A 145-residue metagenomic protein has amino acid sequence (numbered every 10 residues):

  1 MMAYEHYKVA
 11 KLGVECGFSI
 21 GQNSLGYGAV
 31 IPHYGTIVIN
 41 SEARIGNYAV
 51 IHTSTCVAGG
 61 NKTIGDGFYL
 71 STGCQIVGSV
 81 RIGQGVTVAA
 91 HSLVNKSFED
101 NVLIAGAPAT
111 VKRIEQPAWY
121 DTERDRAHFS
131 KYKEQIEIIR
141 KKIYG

Functional and structural regions predicted by a protein language model:
M1-E15, S19: A transmembrane-helix-recognition feature enriched in membrane-embedded lipid enzymes and envelope glyco-/phospholipid
M2, S19-S24, N61, K133-I143: Short, charge-rich amphipathic segments
E5, E15, E42, E99 (+3 more regions): Glutamate identity and glutamate-enriched acidic tracts
K8, R44, K62, R81 (+3 more regions): Arginine residue identity/basic-tract feature
G21-Q22, G26-G28, P32-S41, G46-N47 (+9 more regions): Left-handed beta-helix
D66-S71, Q75-I76, A107-G145: C-terminal segments of enzyme domains that contribute to small-molecule binding surfaces
